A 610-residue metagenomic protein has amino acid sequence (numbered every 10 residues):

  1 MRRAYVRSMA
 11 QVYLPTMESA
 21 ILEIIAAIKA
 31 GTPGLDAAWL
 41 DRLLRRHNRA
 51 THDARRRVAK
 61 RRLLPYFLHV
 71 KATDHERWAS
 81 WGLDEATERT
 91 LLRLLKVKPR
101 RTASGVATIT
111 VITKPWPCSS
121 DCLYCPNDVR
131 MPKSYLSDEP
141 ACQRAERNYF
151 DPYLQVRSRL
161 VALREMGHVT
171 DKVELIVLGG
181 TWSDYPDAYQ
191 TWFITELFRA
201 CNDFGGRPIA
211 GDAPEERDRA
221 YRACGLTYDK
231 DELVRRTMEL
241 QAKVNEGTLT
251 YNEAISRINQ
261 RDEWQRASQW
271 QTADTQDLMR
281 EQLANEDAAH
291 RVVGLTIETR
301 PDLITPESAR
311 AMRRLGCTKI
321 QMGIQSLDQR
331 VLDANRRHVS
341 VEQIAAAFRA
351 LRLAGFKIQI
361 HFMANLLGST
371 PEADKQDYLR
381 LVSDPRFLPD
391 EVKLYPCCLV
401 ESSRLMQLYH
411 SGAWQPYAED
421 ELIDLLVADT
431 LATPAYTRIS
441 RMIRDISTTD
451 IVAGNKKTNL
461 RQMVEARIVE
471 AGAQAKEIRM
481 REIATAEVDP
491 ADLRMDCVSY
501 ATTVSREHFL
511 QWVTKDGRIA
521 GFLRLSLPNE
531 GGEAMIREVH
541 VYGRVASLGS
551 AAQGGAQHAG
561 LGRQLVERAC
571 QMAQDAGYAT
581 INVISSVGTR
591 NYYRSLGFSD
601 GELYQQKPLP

Functional and structural regions predicted by a protein language model:
R2-Q155, R159-Q271, A435: Flexible, acidic/Gly-rich N-terminal and inter-domain linker regions that tether and position cofactor-handling modules
D138-Q155, L175-R199, A210-Q359, M363-D420 (+2 more regions): Conserved non-cysteine loop/helix-boundary elements of the Radical SAM core domain that shape
C397-R438, R444-T485, L548-A556: Radical SAM enzyme [4Fe-4S]-AdoMet core and its adjacent flexible, acidic and glycine-rich loops/tails across
D492, S499-R544: A conserved beta-strand-loop-helix scaffold within acyl/acetyltransferase catalytic domains
A552-M572: Conserved acetyl-CoA-binding loop-helix of GNAT-fold acetyltransferases
Q571-S585: Conserved GNAT acetyl-CoA-binding A-motif
S585-Y604: Conserved active-site alpha-helix within GNAT-family acetyltransferase domains
